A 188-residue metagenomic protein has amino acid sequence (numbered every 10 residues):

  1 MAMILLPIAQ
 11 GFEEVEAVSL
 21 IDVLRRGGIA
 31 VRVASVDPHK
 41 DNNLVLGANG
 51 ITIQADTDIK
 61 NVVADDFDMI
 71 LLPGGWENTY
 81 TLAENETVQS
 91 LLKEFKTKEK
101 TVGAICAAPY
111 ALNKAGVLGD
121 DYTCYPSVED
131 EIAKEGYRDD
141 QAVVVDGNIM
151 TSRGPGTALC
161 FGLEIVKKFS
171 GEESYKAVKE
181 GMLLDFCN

Functional and structural regions predicted by a protein language model:
M1-K98, A111-K114, E131-D140, N148-N188: Extended, subdomain-level signal for the structured scaffold at the beginning of enzyme domains
P7, L71, G103, T123 (+1 more regions): Conserved beta-strand segments that form the floor/walls of ligand-binding pockets within enzyme and binding domains
R32-V36, I105, Y122-Y125: Short internal beta-strands
K98-I105: ADP-ribose/adenylate-binding Rossmann-like module
I105-C106, C160: A generic alpha-helix surface/boundary motif
A107-G119: Glycine-rich, charge-decorated loop segments at or immediately adjacent to ligand/cofactor-binding or catalytic sites
G119, T123-D139, V143: Active-site oxyanion/phosphate-handling segment shared across diverse enzymes
